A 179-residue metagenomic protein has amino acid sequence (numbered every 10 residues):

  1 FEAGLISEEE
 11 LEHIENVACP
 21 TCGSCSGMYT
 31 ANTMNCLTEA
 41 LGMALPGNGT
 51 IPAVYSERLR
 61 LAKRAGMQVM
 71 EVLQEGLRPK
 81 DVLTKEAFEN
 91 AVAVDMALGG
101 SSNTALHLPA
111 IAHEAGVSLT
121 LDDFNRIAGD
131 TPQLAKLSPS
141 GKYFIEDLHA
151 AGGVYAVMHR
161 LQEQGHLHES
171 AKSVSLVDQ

Functional and structural regions predicted by a protein language model:
F1-Q179: Catalytic or ion-coupling anion/metal-binding cores of large enzyme and transporter domains
